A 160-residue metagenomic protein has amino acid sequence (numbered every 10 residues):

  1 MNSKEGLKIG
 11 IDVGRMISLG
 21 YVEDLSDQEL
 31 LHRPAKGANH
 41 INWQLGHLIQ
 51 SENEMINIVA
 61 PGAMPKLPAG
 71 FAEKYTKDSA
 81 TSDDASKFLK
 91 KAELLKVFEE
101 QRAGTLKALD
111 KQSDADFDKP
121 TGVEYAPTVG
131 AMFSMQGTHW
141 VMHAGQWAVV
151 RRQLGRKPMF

Functional and structural regions predicted by a protein language model:
M1-E5: Basic/polar N-terminal segments that are highly enriched at the extreme N-terminus, encompassing both cleavable
K8-D12, M16-L19, E29-K77, G122-F160: Short, contiguous alpha-helical
I11, R15-S18, V22, F98 (+1 more regions): Hydrophobic alpha-helical core bundles mediating ligand binding, dimerization, or RNAP-core interactions
L19-E23, D116-P120: Acidic-glycine-rich active-site phosphate/pyrophosphate-binding loop
S26, D110-S113, R151: A structural signal for long alpha-helical coiled-coils and helix-turn connectors that form the cytosolic signaling
K77-D116, A131-Q136: Acidic/histidine-rich alpha-helical segments that form the ligand environment of transition-metal centers
